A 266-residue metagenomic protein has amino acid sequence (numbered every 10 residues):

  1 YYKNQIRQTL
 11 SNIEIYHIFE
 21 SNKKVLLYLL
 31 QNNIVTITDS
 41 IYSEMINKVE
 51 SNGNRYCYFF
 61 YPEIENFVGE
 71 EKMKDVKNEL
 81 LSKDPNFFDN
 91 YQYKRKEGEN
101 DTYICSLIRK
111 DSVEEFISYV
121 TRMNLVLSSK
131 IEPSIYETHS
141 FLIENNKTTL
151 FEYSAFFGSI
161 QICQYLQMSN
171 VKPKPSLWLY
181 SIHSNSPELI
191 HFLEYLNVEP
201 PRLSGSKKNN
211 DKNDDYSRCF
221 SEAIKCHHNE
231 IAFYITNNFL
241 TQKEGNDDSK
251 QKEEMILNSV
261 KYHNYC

Functional and structural regions predicted by a protein language model:
Y1-E99: Eukaryotic cytosolic interaction/assembly regions at protein N-termini and domain boundaries
V25, E115, Q161-I162, E188-L189 (+2 more regions): Conserved ankyrin/ankyrin-like repeat signature
K74-Q92, E115, V120-H139, I160-Q164: Repeat-mediated protein-protein interaction surfaces in helical alpha-solenoids
E97-C105, S128-E152, K172-Y180, R202-E222 (+1 more regions): Ankyrin-repeat boundary/"N-cap" motif
Y103-K110, E115: Alpha-helical segment of the N-proximal tetratricopeptide repeat
D111, G158, N185, H227 (+1 more regions): Ankyrin-repeat intra-repeat helix-capping/turn positions
S118-S129, P133-S134, Q164-K172, H191-P200 (+1 more regions): Ankyrin repeat domain, specifically the short helix-to-loop turn at the C-terminus of the second helix of each repeat
C219-F220, H227, A232-Q242, M255: Solenoidal tandem-repeat scaffolds enriched in leucines and small polar residues
